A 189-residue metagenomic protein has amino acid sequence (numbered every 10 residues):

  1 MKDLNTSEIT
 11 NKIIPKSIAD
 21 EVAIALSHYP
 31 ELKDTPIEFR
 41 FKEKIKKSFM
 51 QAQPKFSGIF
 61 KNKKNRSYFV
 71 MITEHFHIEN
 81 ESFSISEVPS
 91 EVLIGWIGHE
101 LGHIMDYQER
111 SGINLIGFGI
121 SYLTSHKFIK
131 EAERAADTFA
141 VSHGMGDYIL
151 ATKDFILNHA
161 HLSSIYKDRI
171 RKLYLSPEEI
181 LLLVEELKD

Functional and structural regions predicted by a protein language model:
M1-K64: A metal-dependent hydrolase signature that marks the N-terminal structural subdomain at the beginning of catalytic folds
N5-I9, E81-S84, V88, I120-L123: Short coil/turn segments at secondary-structure junctions
Q51-S90, Y107: Active-site scaffold of zinc-dependent metalloenzymes
V88-M105: Short alpha-helix carrying the canonical HExxH Zn2+-binding catalytic motif
E91, D106-R134: Post-HEXXH active-site segment of zinc metalloproteases
I129-G146: An active-site-proximal "capping" alpha-helix that borders the catalytic cofactor pocket
M145-D189: Long, well-structured alpha-helical subdomains associated with metal-dependent extracellular/ecto-lumenal hydrolases
